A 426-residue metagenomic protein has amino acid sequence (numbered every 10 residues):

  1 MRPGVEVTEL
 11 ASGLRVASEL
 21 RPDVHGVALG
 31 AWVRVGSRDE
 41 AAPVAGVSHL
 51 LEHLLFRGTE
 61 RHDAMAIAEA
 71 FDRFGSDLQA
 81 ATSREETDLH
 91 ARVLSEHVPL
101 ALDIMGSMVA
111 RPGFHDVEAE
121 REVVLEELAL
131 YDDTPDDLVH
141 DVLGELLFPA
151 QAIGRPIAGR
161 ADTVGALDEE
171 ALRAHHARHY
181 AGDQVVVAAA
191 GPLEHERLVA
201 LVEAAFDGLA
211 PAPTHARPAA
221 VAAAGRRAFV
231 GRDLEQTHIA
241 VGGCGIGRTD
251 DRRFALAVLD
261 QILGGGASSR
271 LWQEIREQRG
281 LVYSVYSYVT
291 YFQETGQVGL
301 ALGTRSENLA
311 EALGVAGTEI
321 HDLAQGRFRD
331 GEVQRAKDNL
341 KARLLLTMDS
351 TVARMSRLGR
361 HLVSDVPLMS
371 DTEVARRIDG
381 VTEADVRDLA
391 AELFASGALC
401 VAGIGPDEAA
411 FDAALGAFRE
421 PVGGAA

Functional and structural regions predicted by a protein language model:
M1-R2, A224: Residues that act as N-cap/strand-start positions at coil-to-secondary-structure junctions
P3-G4, V27: Residue-level marker for the onset of beta-strands and adjacent loop->beta junctions in well-ordered domains
V5, E9, A17-L20, A64-A220 (+7 more regions): Charge-rich, well-structured scaffold segments of protease-associated domains
G13, L20-F71, D251-L263, L271-Q273: Active/ligand-binding-proximal structured segments within catalytic/core domains that scaffold catalytic residues
L14, A224-G225: A short helix-to-beta-strand connector/capping loop
V221-A224, E274: Catalytic cores of enzymes that engage adenine nucleotides and/or redox cofactors via long glycine-rich, Lys/Arg/His
A267: Short Ser/Thr-interspersed hydrophobic loop/turn segments at strand-loop and sheet-helix junctions that line or gate
